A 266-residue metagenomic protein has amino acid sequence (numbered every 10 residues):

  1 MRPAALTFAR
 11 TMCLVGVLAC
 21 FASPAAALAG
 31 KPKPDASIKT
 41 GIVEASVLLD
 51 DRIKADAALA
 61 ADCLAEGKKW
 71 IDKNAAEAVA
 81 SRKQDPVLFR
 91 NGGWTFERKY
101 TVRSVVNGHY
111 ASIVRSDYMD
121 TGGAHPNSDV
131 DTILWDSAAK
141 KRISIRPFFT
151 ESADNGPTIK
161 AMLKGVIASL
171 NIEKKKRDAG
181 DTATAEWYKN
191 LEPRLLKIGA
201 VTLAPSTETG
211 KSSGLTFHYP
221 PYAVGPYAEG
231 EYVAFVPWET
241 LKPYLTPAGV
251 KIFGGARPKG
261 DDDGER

Functional and structural regions predicted by a protein language model:
M1, A22, G30-P32: Selective for proline/serine-rich intrinsically disordered segments in cytosolic/nuclear regulatory regions
M1-F8: N-terminal secretory signal peptides that target proteins for export/translocation
R10-S23: Bacterial N-terminal signal peptides
A27-R266: Compositionally biased intrinsically disordered regions enriched in Thr/Gly
